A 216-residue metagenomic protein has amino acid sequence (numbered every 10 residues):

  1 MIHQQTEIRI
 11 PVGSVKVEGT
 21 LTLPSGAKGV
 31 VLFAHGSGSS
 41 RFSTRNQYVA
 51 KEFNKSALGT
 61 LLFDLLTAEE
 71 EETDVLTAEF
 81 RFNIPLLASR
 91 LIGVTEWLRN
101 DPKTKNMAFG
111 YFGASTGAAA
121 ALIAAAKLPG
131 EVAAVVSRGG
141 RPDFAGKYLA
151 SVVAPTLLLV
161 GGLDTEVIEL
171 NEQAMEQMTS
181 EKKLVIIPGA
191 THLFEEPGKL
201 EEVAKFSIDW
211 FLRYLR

Functional and structural regions predicted by a protein language model:
I8-M107, G198, E202-V203: Serine-hydrolase catalytic machinery in alpha/beta-hydrolase-like enzymes
G110-G113, R138: Short beta-strand immediately N-terminal to the catalytic nucleophile in serine-hydrolase-like folds
G113-A121: Gly/Ala-rich beta-loop-alpha elbow adjacent to hydrolase catalytic centers
G130-P142: A conserved short beta-strand
V152, L158-V160: Short beta-strand/loop motif that positions the catalytic acidic residue of the alpha/beta-hydrolase fold
T165-L170: Conserved alpha/beta-hydrolase "acid-adjacent" motif
M178-L193: Catalytic histidine neighborhood in serine/cysteine hydrolases with alpha/beta-hydrolase-type architecture
G198-R216: Catalytic active-site module of serine/aspartate enzymes centered on a nucleophile-bearing elbow/loop
